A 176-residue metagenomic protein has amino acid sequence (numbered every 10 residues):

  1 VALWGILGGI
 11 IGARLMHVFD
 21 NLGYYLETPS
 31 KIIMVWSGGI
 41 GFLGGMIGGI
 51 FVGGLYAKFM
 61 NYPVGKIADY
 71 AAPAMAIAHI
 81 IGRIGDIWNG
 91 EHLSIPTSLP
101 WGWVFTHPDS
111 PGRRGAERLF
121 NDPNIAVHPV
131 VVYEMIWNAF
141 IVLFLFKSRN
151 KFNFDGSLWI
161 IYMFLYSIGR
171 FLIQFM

Functional and structural regions predicted by a protein language model:
V1-M176: A feature for loop-to-transmembrane-helix boundaries and adjacent hydrophobic helices in multi-pass integral membrane
